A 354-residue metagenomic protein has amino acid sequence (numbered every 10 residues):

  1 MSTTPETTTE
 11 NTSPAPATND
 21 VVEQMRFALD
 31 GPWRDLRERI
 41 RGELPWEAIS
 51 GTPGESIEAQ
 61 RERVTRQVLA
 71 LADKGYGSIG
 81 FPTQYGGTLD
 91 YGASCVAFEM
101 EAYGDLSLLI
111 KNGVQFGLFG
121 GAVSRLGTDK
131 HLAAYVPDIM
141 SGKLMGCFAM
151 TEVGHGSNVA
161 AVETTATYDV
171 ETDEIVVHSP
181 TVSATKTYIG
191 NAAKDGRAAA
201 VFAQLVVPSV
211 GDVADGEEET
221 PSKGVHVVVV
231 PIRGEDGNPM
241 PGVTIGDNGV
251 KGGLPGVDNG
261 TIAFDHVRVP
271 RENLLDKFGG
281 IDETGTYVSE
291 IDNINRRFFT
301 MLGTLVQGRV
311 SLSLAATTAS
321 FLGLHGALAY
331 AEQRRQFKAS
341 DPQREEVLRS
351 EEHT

Functional and structural regions predicted by a protein language model:
M1-M145, G156-S157, Y168-V176: Amphipathic, small/basic residue-rich leader segments at the start of a protein or domain
K143-M150, V243-G246: Short Pro/Gly-enriched beta-strand edge/turn motifs at strand-loop
C147-T165: A gly/ser-rich beta-alpha-beta helix-loop segment of oxidoreductase catalytic cores
V170-I245: A short core secondary-structure module
I189-N191, T261-G308, A327-R349: A glycine-rich, basic-preceded beta-loop-alpha segment at the flavin cofactor/substrate interface of flavin-utilizing
P239-H266: Flexible, small-/acidic-enriched active-site or ligand-binding loops
G308, A315-A319, L324-G326: Mobile "lid/hinge" segments at catalytic clefts and subdomain interfaces of large enzymes
E352-T354: Conserved small/polar residues in nucleotide/adenosyl-binding loops
